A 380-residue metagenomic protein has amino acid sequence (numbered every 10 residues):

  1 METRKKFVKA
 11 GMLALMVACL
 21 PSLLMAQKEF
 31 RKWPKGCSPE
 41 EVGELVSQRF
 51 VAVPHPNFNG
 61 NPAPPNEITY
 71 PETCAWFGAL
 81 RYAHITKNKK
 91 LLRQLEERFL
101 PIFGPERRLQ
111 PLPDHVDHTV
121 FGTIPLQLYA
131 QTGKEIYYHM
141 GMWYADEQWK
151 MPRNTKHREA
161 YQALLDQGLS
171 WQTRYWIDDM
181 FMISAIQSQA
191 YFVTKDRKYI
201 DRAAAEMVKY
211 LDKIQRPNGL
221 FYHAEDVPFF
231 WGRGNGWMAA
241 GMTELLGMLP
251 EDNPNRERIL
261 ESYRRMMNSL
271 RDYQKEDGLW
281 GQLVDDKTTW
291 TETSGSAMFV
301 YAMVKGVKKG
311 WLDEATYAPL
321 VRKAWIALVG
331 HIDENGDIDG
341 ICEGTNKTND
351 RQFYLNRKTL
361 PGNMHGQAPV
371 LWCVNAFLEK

Functional and structural regions predicted by a protein language model:
M1-K28: Bacterial Sec-dependent N-terminal signal peptides
K28-T73, I85-L92, P101, P105 (+6 more regions): CBM-like carbohydrate-recognition segments
G43-V51, R93-E97, K150-A163, L211-L220 (+2 more regions): Acidic-glycine-rich active-site phosphate/pyrophosphate-binding loop
Y137-D178: Asp-box/WD-like beta-propeller blade repeats and closely related beta-sheet repeat scaffolds
I177-M180, A185-Q282, T289-V300, L312-N346 (+2 more regions): Extended ligand-binding clefts on enzyme/binding-domain cores
